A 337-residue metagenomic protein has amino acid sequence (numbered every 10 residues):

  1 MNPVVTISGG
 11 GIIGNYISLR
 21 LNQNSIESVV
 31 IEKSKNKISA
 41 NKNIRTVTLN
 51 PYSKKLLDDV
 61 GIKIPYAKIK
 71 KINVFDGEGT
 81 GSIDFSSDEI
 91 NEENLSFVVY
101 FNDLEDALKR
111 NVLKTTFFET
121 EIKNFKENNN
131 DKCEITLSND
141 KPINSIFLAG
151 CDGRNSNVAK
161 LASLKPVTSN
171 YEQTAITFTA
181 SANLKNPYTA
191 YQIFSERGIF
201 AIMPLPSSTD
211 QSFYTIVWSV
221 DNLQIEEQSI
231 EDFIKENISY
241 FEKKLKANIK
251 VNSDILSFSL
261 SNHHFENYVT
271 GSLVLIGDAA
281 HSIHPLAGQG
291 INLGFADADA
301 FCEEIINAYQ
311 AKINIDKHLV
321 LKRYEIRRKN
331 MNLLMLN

Functional and structural regions predicted by a protein language model:
V4-T6, G10-K71: Glycine-rich FAD cofactor-binding loop and adjacent beta-loop-alpha segment at the N-terminus of flavoprotein
S8, I31, C151, G277 (+1 more regions): Active-site flanking residues adjacent to catalytic metal/cofactor-binding acidic residues
Y52-D59, Y66-L161, S169-T177: Conserved N-terminal helical subregion
L148-A247, N252-I255: Conserved FAD-binding catalytic core of PHBH/FMO-like flavoproteins
E226-Y309, N314-H318: FAD/FMN-dependent oxidoreductases across multiple families
R323-N337: Short acidic/His-enriched helical or mixed secondary-structure segments at domain edges of catalytic enzymes and some
